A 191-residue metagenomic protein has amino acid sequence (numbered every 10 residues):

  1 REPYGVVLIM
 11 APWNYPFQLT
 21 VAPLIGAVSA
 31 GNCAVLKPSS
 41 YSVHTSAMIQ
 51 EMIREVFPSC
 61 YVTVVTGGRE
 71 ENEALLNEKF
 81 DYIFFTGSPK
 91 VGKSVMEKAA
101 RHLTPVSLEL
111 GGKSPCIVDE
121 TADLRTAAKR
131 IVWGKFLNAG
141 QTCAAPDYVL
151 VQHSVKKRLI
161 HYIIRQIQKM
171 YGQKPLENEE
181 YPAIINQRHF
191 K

Functional and structural regions predicted by a protein language model:
R1-T126: Rossmann-like NAD(P) dinucleotide-binding subdomain of oxidoreductase/dehydrogenase enzymes
F57, V91-K191: ALDH superfamily catalytic-core signature
